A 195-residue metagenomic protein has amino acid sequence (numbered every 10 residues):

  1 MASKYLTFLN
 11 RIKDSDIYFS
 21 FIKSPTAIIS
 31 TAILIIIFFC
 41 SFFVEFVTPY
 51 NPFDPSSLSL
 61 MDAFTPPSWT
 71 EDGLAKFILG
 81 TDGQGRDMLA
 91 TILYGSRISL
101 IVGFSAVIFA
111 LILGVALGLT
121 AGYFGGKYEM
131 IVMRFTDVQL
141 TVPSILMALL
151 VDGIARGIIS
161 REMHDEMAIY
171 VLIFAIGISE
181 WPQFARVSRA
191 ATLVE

Functional and structural regions predicted by a protein language model:
M1-V115, L119, K127, T141: Gly/Trp-centered helix-boundary motif
Q84-E195: Alpha-helical transmembrane segments of integral membrane proteins, especially multi-pass inner/plasma-membrane
